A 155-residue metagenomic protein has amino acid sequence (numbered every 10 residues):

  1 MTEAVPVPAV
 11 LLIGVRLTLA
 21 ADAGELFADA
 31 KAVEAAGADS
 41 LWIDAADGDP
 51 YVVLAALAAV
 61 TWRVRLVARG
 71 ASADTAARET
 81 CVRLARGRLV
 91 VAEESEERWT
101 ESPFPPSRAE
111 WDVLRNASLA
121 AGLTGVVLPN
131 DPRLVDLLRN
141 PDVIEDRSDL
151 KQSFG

Functional and structural regions predicted by a protein language model:
M1-T61, N130-D131: N-terminal beta1-alpha1-beta2 module of alpha/beta enzyme domains
A9-L19, D39-I43, V64-A71, R86-P105 (+1 more regions): Hydrophobic faces of well-ordered beta-strands that scaffold small-molecule active sites in alpha/beta enzyme cores
A21-V33, T75-R78, S107-S118: Short, acidic/polar
A35-A36, L84, A121: Structural motif
D47-A55, D74-A77, S107-W111, D131-N140: Active-site-adjacent beta->alpha loops and helix N-cap segments on the catalytic face of soluble alpha/beta enzymes
A59, V82-R83: Solvent-exposed polar/charged
A77-V82, A117, L137-E145: Short, aromatic/basic amphipathic alpha-helical patches
P132-G155: C-terminal helical cap(s) of enzyme catalytic domains, especially alpha/beta-barrels
